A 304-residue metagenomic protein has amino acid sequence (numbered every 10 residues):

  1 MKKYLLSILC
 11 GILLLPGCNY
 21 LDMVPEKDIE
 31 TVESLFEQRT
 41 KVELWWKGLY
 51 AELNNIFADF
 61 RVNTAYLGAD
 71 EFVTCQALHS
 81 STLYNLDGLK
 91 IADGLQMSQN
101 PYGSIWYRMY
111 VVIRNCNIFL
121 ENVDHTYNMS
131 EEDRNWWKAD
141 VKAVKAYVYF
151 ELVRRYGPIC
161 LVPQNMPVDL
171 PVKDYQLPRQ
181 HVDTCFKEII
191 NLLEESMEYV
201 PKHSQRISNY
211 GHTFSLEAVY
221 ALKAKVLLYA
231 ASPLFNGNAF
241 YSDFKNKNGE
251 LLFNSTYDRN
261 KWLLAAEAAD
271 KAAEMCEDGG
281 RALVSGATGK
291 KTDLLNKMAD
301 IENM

Functional and structural regions predicted by a protein language model:
M1-E26: Bacterial Sec-dependent N-terminal signal peptides
C18-L67, K245, A287, K291-T292: Membrane-proximal, proline-rich intrinsically disordered regions
Y20, P158-L161: Short, conserved catalytic or interaction motifs in soluble domains
D28-T31, N165-P171: Short linear capping/connector segments at secondary-structure termini
R39, E43-F57, R61, H79-Y156 (+1 more regions): Conserved, well-structured interaction surfaces
F60-H79, V162-Q164, P201-A221, L234-M304: Short, surface-exposed recognition loops and adjoining beta-strand edges that mediate ligand/DNA contacts, enriched
V153-R154, C160, Y229-N238: Short coil/turn linking the two alpha-helices of tandem helical-hairpin repeats
